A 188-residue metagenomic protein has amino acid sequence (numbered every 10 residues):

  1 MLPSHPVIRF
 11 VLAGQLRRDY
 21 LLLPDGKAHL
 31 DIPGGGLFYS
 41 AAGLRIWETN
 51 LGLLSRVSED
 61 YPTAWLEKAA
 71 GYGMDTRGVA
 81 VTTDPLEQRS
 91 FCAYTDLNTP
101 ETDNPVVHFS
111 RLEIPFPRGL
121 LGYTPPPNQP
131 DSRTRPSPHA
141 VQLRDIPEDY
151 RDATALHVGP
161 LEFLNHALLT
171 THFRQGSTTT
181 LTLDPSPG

Functional and structural regions predicted by a protein language model:
M1-P24: Positively charged, low-complexity intrinsically disordered leader regions
L2-V7, I46, R144-T154, R174-S177: Flexible, charged surface loops at secondary-structure boundaries
L12, L53-S55, L183: Structural beta-sheet core signal
R18-L23, N50-H157: Conserved N-terminal subdomain of the carbohydrate kinase-like
G26-A42: Short catalytic helix/loop segments, enriched in acidic residues and glycine and frequently bearing histidine
K27-A28, A69-Y72, H172-Q175: Short, solvent-exposed amphipathic alpha-helical segments in soluble enzyme and RNA/protein-processing domains
A42-N50: Alpha-helix C-terminal capping segments
A153-G188: Conserved beta-alpha-beta core of the PfkB/ribokinase-like small-molecule kinase fold
